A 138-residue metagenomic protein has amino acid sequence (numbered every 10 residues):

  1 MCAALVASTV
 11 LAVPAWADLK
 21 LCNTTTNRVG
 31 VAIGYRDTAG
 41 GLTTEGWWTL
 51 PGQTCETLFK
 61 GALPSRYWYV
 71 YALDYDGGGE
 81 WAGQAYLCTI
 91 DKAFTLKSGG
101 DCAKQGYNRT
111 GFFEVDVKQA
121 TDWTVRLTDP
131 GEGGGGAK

Functional and structural regions predicted by a protein language model:
M1-C2: Bacterial N-terminal signal peptides that target proteins for export
V6-P14: C-terminal segment of classical bacterial N-terminal signal peptides
V13-C22, T26-G61, A72-K138: Intrinsically disordered, low-complexity segments enriched in small/polar residues
L63-Y67: Extracellular Ig-like/FN3 beta-sandwich strand-entry sites
